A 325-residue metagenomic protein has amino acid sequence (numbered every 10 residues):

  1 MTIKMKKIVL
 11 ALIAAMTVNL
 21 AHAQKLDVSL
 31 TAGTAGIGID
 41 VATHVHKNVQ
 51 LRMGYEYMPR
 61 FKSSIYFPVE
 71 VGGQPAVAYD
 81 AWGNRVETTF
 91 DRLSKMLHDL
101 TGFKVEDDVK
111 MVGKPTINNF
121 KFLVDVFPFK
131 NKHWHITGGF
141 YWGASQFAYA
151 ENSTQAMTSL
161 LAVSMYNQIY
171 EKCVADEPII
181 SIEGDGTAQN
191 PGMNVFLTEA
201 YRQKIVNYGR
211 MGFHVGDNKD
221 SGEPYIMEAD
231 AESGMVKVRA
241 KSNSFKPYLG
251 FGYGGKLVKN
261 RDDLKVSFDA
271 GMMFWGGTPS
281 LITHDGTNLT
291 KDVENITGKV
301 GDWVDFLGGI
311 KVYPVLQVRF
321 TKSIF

Functional and structural regions predicted by a protein language model:
M1-K25, F320: Bacterial Sec-dependent N-terminal signal peptides
H22-L26, N48, F129-W134, K256-V266 (+1 more regions): Short loop/turn motifs that connect adjacent beta-strands in outer-membrane beta-barrel proteins
D27-L30, K62-I117, S145-S244, G277-K311 (+1 more regions): Extracellular/periplasm-exposed beta-strand and loop segments of Gram-negative cell-envelope proteins, dominated by
V28-L30, V41, L51-M53, V124 (+4 more regions): Membrane-embedded beta-strand positions of outer-membrane beta-barrel proteins
A32-G36, Y57-F61, F140-Q146, G255 (+2 more regions): Transmembrane beta-strands of outer-membrane beta-barrel pores
G33-I37, K47, T116-F120, N243-L249 (+2 more regions): Residues that define the transmembrane beta-barrel architecture of outer-membrane proteins
T43, Y55-Y57, V126-P128, F140 (+4 more regions): Residue-level signature of outer-membrane beta-barrel architecture
K114-Q146: Ordered, amphipathic secondary-structure segments that act as subunit-interaction surfaces in large macromolecular
